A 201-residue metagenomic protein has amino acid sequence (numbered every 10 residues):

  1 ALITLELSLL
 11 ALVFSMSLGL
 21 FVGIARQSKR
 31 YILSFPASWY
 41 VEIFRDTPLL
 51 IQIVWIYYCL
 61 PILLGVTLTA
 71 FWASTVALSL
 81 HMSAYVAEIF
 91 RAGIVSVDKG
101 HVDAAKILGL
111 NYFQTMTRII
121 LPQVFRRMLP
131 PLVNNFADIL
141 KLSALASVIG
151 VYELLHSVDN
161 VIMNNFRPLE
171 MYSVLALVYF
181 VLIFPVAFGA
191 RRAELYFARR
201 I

Functional and structural regions predicted by a protein language model:
A1-I201: Transmembrane alpha-helices and adjacent helix-loop boundaries
